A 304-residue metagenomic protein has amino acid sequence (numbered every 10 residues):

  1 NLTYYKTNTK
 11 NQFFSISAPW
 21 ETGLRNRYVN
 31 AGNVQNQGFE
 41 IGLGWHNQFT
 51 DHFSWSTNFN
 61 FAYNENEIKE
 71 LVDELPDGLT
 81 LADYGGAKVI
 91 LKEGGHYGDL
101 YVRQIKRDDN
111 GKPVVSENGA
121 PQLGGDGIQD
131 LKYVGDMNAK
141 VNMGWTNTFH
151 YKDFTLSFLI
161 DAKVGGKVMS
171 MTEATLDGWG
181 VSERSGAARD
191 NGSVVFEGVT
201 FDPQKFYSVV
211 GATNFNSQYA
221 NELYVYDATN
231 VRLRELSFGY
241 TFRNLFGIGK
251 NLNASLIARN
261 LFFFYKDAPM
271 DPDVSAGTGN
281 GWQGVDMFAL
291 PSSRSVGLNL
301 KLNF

Functional and structural regions predicted by a protein language model:
N1-G23, F53-W55, A62, N66: Membrane-embedded beta-barrel scaffold of Gram-negative outer-membrane proteins
L2, T57-F59, F158, A254-L256 (+1 more regions): Membrane-embedded beta-strand positions of outer-membrane beta-barrel proteins
Y4-K10, W45-N47, F61-E67, Y151-D153 (+5 more regions): Transmembrane beta-strands of outer-membrane beta-barrel pores
Q12-I16, Y63-G85, G166-S193, F264-V274: Outer-membrane beta-barrel and related beta-rich outer-membrane complex signature in Gram-negative bacteria
V29, H46-M137, D177, G198: Conserved small-residue
A31-N36, A82-K112, F196-K205, Q218 (+1 more regions): C-terminal beta-signal and terminal closure region of outer-membrane beta-barrel proteins
F39, D51, D153-F158, F246: Repeated loop/turn-to-beta-strand initiation elements of outer-membrane beta-barrel proteins
K163-N253, I257-A258: Extracytoplasmic gating/loop element in the C-terminal half of outer-membrane beta-barrel translocons and assembly
